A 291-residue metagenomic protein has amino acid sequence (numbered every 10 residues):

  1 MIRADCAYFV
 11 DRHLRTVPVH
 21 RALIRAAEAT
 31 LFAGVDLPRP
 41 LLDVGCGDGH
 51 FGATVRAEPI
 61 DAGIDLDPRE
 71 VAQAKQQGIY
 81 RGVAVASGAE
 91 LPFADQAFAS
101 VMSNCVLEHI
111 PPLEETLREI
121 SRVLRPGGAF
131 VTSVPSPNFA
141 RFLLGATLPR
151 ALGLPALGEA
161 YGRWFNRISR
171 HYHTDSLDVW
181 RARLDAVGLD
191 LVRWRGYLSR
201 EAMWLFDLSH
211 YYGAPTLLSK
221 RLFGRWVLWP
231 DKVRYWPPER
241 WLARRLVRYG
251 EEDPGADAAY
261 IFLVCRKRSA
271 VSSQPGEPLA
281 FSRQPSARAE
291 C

Functional and structural regions predicted by a protein language model:
M1-E90, S100-M102, L117, P254-F262: Conserved N-terminal segment of class I S-adenosyl-L-methionine
E90, E108, F139: Active-site micro-motifs of SAM-dependent methyltransferase domains
L91-D95: Short amphipathic alpha-helix with an adjacent loop that forms part of the alpha/beta core around
M102-P111: A short SAM/SAH-binding and catalytic strip from SAM-dependent methyltransferases
I110-P111, L124-P126: Helix-to-beta-strand junctions that scaffold the AdoMet/dcAdoMet cofactor pocket in Class I SAM-dependent enzymes
E114-E119, A129-L263: S-adenosyl-L-methionine-dependent methyltransferase catalytic module, highlighting the catalytic core
R268-C291: Short, basic, low-complexity termini and linkers enriched in Ser/Thr/Gly/Pro that act as targeting/leader peptides
